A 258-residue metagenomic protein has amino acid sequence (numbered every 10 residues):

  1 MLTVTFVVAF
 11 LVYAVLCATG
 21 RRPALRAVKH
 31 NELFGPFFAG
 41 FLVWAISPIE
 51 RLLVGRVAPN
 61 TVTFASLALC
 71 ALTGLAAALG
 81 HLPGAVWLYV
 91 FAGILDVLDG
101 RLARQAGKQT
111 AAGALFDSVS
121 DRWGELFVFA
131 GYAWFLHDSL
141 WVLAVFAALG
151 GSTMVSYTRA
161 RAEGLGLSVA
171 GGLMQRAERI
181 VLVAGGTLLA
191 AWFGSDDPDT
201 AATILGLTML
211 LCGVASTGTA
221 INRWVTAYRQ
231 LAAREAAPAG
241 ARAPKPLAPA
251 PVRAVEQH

Functional and structural regions predicted by a protein language model:
M1-P83, V128-H258: Hydrophobic alpha-helical transmembrane segments
V7, I49, L53, L98 (+2 more regions): Generic low-polarity alpha-helical segments
P36, G40, P59, L82-A85 (+3 more regions): Residues at secondary-structure transition points
L67, L75-A76, V86-R101: Alpha-helical membrane segments and adjacent membrane-interface helices in multi-pass membrane proteins
W87-Y89, G100-L143: Basic, amphipathic juxtamembrane/active-site segments that coordinate anionic phosphate or diphosphate groups
I94-L102, L115, V119-W123, M154 (+2 more regions): Active-site His/Glu-centered metal-binding helix of metallohydrolases
